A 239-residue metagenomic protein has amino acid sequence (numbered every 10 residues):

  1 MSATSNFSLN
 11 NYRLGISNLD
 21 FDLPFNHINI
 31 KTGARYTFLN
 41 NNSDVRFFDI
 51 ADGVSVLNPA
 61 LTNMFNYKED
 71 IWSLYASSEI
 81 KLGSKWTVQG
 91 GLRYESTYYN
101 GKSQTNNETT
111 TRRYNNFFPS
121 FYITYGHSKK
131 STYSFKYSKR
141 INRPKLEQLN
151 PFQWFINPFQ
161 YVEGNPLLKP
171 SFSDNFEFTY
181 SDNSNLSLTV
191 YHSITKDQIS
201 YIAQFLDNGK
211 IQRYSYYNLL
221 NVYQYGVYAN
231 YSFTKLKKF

Functional and structural regions predicted by a protein language model:
M1-A3, E69-T109, Y114-S120: Surface-exposed extracellular loop regions of Gram-negative outer-membrane beta-barrel proteins
T4-N6, L14-N18, P59-N63, K169 (+1 more regions): Outer membrane beta-barrel strand-and-loop segments of large Gram-negative receptors, especially TonB-dependent
F7-R13, P24, M64-D70, E108-N115 (+3 more regions): Replace "Gram-negative outer membrane beta-barrel proteins" with "bacterial and organellar outer membrane beta-barrel
R13-L19, D70-A76, F117-I123, Y133 (+3 more regions): Hydrophobic, lipid-facing positions within transmembrane beta-strands of outer-membrane proteins
F21-L23, I80-L82, I123-H127, K139 (+3 more regions): Residue-level signature of outer-membrane beta-barrel architecture
H27-I30, K85-V88, K130-Y133, S184-L188 (+1 more regions): Repeated loop/turn-to-beta-strand initiation elements of outer-membrane beta-barrel proteins
T32-F38, L74, G90-S96, Y133-K139 (+3 more regions): Transmembrane beta-barrel strands of outer-membrane/channel proteins
Y98-Y99, K129-N175, V190-I211: Surface-exposed extracellular loop regions of Gram-negative outer-membrane beta-barrel proteins, predominantly
